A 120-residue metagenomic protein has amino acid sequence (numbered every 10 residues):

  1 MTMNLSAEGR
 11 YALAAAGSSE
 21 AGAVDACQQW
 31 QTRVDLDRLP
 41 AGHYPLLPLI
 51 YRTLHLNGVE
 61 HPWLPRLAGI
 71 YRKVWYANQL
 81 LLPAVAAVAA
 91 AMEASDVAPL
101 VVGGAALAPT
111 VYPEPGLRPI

Functional and structural regions predicted by a protein language model:
M1-P119: The feature captures the alpha-helical scaffold/lid subdomain characteristic of nucleotidyltransferase
